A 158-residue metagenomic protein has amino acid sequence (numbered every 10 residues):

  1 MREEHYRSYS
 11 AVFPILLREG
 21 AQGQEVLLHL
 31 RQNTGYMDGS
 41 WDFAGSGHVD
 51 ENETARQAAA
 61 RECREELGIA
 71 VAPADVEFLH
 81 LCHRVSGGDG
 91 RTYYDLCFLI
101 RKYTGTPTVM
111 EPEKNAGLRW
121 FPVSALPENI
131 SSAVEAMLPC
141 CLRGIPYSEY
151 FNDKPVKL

Functional and structural regions predicted by a protein language model:
M1-L27, L99: Conserved N-terminal beta-strand and adjoining loop/helix that marks the start of the Nudix/MutT-like hydrolase domain
Y9, D38-A44, P73, R91-D95 (+1 more regions): Short connector loops at helix/strand junctions that flank enzyme active sites, especially segments positioning acidic
Y9, G20, C82-P107, C140-C141: Active-site-adjacent beta-strand/loop module that shapes the phosphate/pyrophosphate-binding cleft
R18-Q22, Q32, R101-T106, V123-A125: Short loop segments at secondary-structure junctions
Q24-E65: Conserved Nudix-box catalytic region and its N-terminal flanking loop in Nudix hydrolases and closely related
A70-H80: A short coil-to-beta-strand element that immediately follows conserved catalytic motifs
L99, V109-L142: NUDIX/MutT-family hydrolases
P139-L158: Charged phosphate-binding loop/patch that engages nucleotide di/tri-phosphates or the phosphate backbone of nucleic
